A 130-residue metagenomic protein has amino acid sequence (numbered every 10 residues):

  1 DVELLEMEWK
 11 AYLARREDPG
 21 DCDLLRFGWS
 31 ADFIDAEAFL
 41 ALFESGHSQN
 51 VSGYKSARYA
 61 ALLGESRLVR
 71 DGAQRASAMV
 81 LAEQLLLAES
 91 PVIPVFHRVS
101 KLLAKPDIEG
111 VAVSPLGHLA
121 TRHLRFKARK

Functional and structural regions predicted by a protein language model:
D1-M7, Q74: A local structural motif
K10, R15-K130: Detector for C-terminal structural segments
